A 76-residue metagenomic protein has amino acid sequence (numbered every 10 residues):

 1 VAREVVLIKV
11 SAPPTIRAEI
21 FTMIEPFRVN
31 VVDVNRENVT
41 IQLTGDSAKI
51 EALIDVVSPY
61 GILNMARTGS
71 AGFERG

Functional and structural regions predicted by a protein language model:
V1-G76: Long, contiguous binding/interaction regions
